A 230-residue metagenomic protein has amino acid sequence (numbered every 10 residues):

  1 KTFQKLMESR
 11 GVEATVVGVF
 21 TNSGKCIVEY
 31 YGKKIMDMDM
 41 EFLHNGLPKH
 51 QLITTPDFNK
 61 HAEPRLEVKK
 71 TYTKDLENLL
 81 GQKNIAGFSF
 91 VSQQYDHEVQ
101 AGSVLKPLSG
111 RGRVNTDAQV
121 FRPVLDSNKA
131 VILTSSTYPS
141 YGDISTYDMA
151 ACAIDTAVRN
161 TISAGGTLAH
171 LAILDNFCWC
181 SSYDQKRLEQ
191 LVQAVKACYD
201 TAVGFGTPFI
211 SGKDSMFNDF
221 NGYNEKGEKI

Functional and structural regions predicted by a protein language model:
K1-I230: Glycine/proline-enriched, intrinsically flexible loops and inter-domain linkers
